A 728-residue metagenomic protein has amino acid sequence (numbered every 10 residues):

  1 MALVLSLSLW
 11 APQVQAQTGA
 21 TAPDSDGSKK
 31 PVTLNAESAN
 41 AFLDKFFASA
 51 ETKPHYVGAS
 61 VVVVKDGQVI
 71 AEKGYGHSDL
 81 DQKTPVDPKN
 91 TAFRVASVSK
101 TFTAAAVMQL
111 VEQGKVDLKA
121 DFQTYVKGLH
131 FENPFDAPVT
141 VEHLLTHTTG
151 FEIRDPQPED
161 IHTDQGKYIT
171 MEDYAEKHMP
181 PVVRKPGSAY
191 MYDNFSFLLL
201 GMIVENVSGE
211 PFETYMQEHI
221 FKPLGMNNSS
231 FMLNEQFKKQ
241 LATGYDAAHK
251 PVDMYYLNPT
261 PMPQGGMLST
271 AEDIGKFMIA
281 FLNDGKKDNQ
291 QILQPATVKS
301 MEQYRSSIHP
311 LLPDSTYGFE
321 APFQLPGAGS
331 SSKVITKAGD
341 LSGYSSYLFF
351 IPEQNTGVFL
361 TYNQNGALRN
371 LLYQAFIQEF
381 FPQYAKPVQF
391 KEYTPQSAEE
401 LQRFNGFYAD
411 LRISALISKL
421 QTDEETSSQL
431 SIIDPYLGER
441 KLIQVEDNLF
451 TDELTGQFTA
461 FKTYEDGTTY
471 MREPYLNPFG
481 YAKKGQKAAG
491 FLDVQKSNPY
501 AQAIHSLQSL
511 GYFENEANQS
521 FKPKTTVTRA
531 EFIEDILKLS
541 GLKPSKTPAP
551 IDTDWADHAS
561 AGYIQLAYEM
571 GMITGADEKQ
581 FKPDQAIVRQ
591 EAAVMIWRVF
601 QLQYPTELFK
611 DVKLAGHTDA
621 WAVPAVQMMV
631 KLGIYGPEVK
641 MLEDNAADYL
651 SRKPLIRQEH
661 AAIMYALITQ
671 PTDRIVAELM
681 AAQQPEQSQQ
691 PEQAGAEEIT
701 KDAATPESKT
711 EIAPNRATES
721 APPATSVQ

Functional and structural regions predicted by a protein language model:
M1-Q15: Sec-dependent N-terminal signal peptides of Gram-positive bacterial secreted proteins and lipoproteins
W10-V14, T21, G480-A501, E514-A530 (+7 more regions): Feature responds to low-complexity, polar/acidic, surface-exposed segments characteristic of secreted/exported proteins
Q17-K65, V69-E72, Q217, K222 (+1 more regions): Catalytic loop of the DD-peptidase/beta-lactamase superfamily, centered on the K-T-G motif and neighboring
E51-P85, L118, H162, Y168 (+2 more regions): A short, well-structured edge-of-sheet supersecondary motif
T52-V62, Q82-L144, V183-F195, M262-G265 (+4 more regions): Short active-site loop at a secondary-structure junction that contains or immediately precedes the catalytic residue(s)
V61-Q68, R94-D117, D121-F122, L144 (+8 more regions): Alpha-helical scaffold elements that line and support the substrate/ligand-binding pocket of soluble hydrolases
E72, Q82, F102, M108-K127 (+5 more regions): Short, well-structured active-site flanking segments
K73-Y75, D79, P134-Y347: Short, surface-exposed loop or secondary-structure junction motifs that flank catalytic or metal-binding residues
